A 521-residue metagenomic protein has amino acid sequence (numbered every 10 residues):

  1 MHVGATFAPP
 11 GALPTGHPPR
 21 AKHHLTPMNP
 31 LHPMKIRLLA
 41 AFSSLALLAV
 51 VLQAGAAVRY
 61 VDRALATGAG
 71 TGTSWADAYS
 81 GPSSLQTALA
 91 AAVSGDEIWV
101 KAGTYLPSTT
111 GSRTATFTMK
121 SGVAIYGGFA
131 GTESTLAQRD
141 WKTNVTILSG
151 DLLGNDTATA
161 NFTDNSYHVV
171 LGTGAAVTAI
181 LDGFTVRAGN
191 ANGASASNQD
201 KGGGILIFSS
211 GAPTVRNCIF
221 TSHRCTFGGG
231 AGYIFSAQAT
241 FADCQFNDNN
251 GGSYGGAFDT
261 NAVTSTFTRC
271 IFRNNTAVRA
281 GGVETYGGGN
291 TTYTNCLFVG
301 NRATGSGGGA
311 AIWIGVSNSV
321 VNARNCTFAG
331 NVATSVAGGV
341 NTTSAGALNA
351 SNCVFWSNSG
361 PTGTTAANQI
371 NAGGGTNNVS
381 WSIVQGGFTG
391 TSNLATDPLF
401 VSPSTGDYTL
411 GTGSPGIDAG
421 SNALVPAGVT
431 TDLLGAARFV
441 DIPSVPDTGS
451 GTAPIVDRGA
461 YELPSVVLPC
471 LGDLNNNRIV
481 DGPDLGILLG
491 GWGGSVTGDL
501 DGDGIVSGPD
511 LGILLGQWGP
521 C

Functional and structural regions predicted by a protein language model:
Q53-A57, Y461-G472, C521: Low-complexity, Pro/Thr/Ser/Gly/Ala-rich linker/spacer regions in secreted, extracellular modular proteins
Q53-T87, T104-L106, N144, P398-G406: Right-handed parallel beta-helix/beta-solenoid
A64-G70, D96, A102-P107, A124 (+11 more regions): Acidic glycine-/aspartate-rich tracts in secreted/extracellular proteins
L89-A90, D418, L474-S495, G502-C521: Alpha-helical segments with a strong preference for the paired helices of cellulosomal dockerin domains
E97, K101-A102, S108-A124, E133-T143 (+8 more regions): Predominantly extracellular beta-rich ligand-binding scaffolds that present long acidic/polar faces for carbohydrate
K120-A196, G387-F388, L394-P398: Right-handed parallel beta-helix/beta-spiral solenoid domain characteristic of secreted/periplasmic
N155-G174, S392-E462: C-terminal accessory segments
D156-A160, S444-T452, D473-D481, L500-S507: Acidic, glycine-anchored loop motifs typical of Ca2+
